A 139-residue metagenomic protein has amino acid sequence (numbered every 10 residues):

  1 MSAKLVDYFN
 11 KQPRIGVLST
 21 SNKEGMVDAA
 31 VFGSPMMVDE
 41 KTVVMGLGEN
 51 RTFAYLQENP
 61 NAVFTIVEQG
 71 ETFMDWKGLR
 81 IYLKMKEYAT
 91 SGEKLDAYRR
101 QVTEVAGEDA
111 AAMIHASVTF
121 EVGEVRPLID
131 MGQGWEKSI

Functional and structural regions predicted by a protein language model:
M1-K11: Extreme N-terminal tail/first-helix region
L5-D7, G33-S34, A106-A110: A generic local secondary-structure boundary/capping motif
F9-G48: Short beta-strand segments
R14, D39-K41, E58-A62, K77-I81 (+1 more regions): A generic structural signal for short beta-strands and their flanking turns/coil linkers
T20, E68, E121-E124: Short, structured patches in soluble enzyme cores that scaffold and shape functional sites
S34-T72: A short mixed-secondary-structure module that forms the rim of ligand-binding clefts
F73-I139: Charged, gly/pro-rich active-site loop segments
